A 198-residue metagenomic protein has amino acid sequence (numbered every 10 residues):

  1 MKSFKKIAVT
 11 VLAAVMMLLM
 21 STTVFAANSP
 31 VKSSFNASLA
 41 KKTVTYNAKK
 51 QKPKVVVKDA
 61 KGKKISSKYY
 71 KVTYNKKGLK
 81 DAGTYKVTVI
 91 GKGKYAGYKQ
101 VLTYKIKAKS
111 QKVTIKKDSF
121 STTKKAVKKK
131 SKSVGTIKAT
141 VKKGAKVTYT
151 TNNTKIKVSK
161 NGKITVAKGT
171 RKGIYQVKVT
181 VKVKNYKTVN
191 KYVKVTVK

Functional and structural regions predicted by a protein language model:
S3-F25: Sec-dependent N-terminal signal peptides of Gram-positive bacterial secreted proteins and lipoproteins
A27-K63, A108-T148, K194-T196: Solvent-exposed, low-complexity, repeat-rich "mucin-like" stalks and linkers
A60-K61, K160, K184, K198: Short, ordered coil/turn segments that flank beta-strands lining enzyme active or ligand-binding pockets
K63-A96, T151-Y175: Serine/threonine-rich, repeat-prone extracellular segments and beta-strand-based repeat modules of secreted/surface
G93-Q100, K184-N190: Short, exposed coil/turn segments at beta-strand boundaries within extracellular/luminal domains
Q100-I106, V189-V197: C-terminal edge beta-strand
